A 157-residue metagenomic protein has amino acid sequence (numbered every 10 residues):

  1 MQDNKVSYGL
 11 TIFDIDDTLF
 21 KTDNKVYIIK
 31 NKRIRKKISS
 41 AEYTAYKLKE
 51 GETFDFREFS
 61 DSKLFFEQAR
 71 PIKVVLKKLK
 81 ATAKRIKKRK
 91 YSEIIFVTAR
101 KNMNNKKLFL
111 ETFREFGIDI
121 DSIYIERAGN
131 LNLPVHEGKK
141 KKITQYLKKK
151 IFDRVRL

Functional and structural regions predicted by a protein language model:
M1-K5, K148-K149: A short acidic-Thr-Gly-centered motif at the start of a beta-strand
N4-P134: Alpha-helical substrate-recognition element adjacent to the catalytic core
G9, K139-L157: Conserved Lys-Pro-Asp/Glu-containing loop-to-beta segment of HAD-superfamily phosphomonoesterases, centered on
